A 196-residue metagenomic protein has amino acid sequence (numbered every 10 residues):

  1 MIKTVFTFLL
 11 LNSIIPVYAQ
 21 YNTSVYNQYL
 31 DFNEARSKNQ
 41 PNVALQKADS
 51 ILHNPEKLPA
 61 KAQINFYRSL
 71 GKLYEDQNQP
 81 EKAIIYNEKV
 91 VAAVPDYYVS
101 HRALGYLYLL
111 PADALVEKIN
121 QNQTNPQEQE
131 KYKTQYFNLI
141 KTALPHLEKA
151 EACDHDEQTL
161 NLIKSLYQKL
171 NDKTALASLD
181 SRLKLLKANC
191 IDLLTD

Functional and structural regions predicted by a protein language model:
Y18-N54: N-terminal leader/linker segments that initiate helical-solenoid repeat arrays
P59, K72-N78, G105, L110-N120 (+1 more regions): Short coil/turn linking the two alpha-helices of tandem helical-hairpin repeats
Q63, Y97, D156-E157, C190: Residue-level recognition of tetratricopeptide repeat
F66, S100, T159-L160: TPR alpha-solenoid repeat register
L110-H146: Short coil/linker segments at helix-helix boundaries
